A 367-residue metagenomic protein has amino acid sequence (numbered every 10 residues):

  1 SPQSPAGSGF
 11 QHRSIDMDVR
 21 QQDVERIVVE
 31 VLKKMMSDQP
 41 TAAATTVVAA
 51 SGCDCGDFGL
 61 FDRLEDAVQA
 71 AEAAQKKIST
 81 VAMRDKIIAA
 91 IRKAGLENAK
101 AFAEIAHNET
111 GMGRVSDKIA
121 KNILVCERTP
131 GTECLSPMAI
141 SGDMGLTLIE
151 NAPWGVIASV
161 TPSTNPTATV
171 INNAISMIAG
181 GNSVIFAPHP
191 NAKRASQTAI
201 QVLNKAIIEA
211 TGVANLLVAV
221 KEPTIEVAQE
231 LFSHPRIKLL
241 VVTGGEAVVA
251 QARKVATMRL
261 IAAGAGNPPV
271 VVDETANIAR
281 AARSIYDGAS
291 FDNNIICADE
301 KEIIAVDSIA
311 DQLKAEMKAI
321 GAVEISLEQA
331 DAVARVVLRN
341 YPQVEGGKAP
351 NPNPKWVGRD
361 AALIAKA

Functional and structural regions predicted by a protein language model:
S1-D16: Short, Lys/Arg-enriched N-terminal segments with co-localized hydrophobic residues within the first ~10-30 amino acids
H12-L148, S176: N-terminal Rossmann-like NAD(P)+-binding subdomain of aldehyde/semialdehyde dehydrogenases
V19-I27, G59-Q69, S79-K86, A90 (+17 more regions): Conserved active-site and cofactor/substrate-binding residues in soluble primary-metabolism enzymes
L32-Q39, V68-S79, I91-A99, A103-A106 (+8 more regions): Structural signal for hydrophobic packing residues in well-ordered secondary-structure cores of soluble enzyme domains
F58, I171, A179, A250-A367: ALDH superfamily catalytic-core signature
R84, A214-V218, D299: Residue-level recognition of the N-termini of beta-strands and the immediately preceding loop/turn
C126-P130, V227-L231, V336-N340: Short, solvent-exposed polar/charged micro-motifs at secondary-structure junctions
P137-R280: Rossmann-like NAD(P) dinucleotide-binding subdomain of oxidoreductase/dehydrogenase enzymes
